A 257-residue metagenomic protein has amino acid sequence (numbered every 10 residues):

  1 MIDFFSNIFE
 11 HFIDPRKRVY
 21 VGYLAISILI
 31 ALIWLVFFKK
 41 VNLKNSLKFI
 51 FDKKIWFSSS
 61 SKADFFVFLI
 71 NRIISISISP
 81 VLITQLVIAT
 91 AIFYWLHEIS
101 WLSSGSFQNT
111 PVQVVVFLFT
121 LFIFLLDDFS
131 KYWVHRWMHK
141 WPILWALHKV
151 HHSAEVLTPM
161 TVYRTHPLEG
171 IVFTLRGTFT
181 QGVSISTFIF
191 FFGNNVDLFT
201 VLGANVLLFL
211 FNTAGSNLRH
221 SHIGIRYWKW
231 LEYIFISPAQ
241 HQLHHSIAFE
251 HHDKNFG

Functional and structural regions predicted by a protein language model:
M1-I2, F51-S59, W230-Y233: Short, membrane-interfacial amphipathic segments enriched in basic
M1-P15: Short, strongly hydrophobic alpha-helical membrane anchors
F4-N7, D64, W230: Exposed alpha-helical structural elements
F12-R16, V196-F199: Interfacial loop-to-helix junctions that mark the boundaries of transmembrane helices in multi-pass membrane
D14, S58, K140-W141: Polar helix-capping/helix-linker motif
V19-W101, F119-K131: Specific transmembrane helices
I70-L82, I92-F93, G105-G257: Membrane-embedded catalytic scaffold of the fatty acid hydroxylase/desaturase
